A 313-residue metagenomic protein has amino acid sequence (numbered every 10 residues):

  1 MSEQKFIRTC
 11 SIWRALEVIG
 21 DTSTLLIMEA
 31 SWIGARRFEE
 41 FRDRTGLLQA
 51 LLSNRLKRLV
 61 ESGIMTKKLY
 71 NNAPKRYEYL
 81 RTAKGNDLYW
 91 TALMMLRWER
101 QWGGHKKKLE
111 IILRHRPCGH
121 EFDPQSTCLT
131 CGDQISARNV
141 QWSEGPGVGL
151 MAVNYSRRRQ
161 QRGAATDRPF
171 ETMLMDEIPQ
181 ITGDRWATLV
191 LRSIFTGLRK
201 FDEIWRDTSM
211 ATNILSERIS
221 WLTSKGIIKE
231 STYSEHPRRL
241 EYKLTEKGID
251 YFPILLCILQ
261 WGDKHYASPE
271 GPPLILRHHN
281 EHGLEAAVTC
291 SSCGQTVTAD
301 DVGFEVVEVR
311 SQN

Functional and structural regions predicted by a protein language model:
M1-L16, S156-P179: Short, Lys/Arg-enriched N-terminal segment that forms or immediately precedes the first helix of a structured domain
C10-L51, L109, M173-I214: N-terminal helix-turn-helix DNA-binding core of bacterial DNA-binding proteins
G20, N71-A92, H236-L255: Basic, amphipathic "hinge/linker" alpha-helix immediately C-terminal to the N-terminal HTH DNA-binding motif
L56-K57, I219-S220: Short, hydrophobic-biased segments on the C-terminal half of alpha helices that form "recognition helices"
V60-K75, K225-P237: Beta-hairpin "wing" of winged helix-turn-helix
Y89-Q101, I249-Y266: Short, amphipathic alpha-helical interaction segments positioned at domain boundaries
R100-D167, A267-N313: C-terminal regulatory/oligomerization modules of transcriptional regulators
